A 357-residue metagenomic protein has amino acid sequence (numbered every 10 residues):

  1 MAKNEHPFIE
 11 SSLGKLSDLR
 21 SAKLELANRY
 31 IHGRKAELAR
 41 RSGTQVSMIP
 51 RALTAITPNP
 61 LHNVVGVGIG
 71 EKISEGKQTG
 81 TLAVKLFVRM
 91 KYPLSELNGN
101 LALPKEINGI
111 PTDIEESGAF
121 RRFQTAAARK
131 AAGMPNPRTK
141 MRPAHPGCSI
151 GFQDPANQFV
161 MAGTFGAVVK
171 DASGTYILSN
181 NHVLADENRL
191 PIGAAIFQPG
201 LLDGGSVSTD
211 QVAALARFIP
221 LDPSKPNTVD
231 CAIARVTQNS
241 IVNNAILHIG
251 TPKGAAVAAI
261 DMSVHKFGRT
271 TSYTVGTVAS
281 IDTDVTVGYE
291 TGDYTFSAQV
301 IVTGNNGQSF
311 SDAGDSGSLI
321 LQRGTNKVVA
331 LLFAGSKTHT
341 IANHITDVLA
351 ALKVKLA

Functional and structural regions predicted by a protein language model:
M1-K3: Topogenic and prosegment regions of secretory-pathway hydrolases and membrane enzymes
P7-H62, G68-K77, A83-S173, R189-P223: Protease-domain processing segments flanking chymotrypsin-fold serine proteases, especially trypsin-like
T44-S47, I301, K353: N-terminal organellar transit peptides
K85-F87, I177, A330: Structural recognition of the beta-strand scaffold that forms the well-ordered cores of secreted hydrolase catalytic
K130-G304, A313, L321-G324, F333 (+2 more regions): Serine endopeptidase catalytic core focused on the charge-relay Asp
S336-K337: A short acidic/small-residue loop/turn micro-motif
